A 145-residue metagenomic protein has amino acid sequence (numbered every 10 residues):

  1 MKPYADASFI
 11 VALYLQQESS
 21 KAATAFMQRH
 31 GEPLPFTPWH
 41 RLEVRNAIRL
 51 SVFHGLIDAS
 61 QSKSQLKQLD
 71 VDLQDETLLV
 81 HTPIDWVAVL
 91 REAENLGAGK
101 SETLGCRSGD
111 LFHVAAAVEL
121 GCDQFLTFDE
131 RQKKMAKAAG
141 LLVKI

Functional and structural regions predicted by a protein language model:
M1-K21, N46: Metal-dependent nucleic-acid phosphoesterase active-site entry motif
K2, A25-P35, W39-G105, L111-V118 (+1 more regions): PIN-domain endoribonuclease scaffold, especially VapC-family toxins
V11, Q132-K133: Glycine-rich nucleotide phosphate-binding loop and flanking beta-alpha elements of Rossmann-like dinucleotide-binding
Q16, C106-R107: A conditional alpha-helix N-cap/helix-loop micro-motif detector
C106, F125-L126: Conserved SAM-binding loop
L142-I145: Short hydrophobic/aromatic-enriched beta-strand-loop microsegments
